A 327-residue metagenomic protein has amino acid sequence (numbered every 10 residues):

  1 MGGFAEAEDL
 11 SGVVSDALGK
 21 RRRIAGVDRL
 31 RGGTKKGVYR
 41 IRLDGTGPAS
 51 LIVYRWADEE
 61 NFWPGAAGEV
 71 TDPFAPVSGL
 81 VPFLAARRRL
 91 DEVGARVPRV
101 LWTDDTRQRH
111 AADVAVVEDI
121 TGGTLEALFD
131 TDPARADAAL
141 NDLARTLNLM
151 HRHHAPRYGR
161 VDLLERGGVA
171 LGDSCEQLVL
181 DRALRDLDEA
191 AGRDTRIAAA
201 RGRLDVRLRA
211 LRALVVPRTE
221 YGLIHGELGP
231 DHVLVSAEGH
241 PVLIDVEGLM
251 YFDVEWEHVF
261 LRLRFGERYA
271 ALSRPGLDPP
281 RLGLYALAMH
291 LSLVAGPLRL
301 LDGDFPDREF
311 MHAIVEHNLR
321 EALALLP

Functional and structural regions predicted by a protein language model:
A5-R21, Q108, D132-N141, R145-I224 (+2 more regions): An alpha-helical support segment within catalytic cores of ATP-dependent transferases
R21-D28: Conserved N-terminal boundary motif of the eukaryotic protein kinase catalytic domain
D28-L30, I224: Short Gly/Pro-enriched turn/cap motifs at secondary-structure boundaries
R31, K35, R42-R166, A170: ATP-binding pocket architecture of kinase catalytic cores
G45-G47, Q108, A237-G239, L287-H290: Short strand-connecting beta-turns/loops that link adjacent beta-strands
F62, E220-I224, G229-L287: Active-site Asp-x-Gly
E189-A199, L293-P327: ATP/Mg2+ or Mg2+-diphosphate-binding catalytic cores that bind nucleotide phosphates or diphosphates via glycine-rich
